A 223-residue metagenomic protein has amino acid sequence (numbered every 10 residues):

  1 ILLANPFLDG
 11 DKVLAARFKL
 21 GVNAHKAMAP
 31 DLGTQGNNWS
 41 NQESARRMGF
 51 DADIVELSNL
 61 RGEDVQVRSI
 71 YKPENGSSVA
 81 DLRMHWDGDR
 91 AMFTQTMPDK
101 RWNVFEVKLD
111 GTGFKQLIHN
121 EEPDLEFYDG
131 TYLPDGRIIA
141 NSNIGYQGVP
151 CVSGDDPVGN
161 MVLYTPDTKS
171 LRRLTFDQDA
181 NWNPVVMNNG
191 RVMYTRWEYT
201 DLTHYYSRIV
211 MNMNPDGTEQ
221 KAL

Functional and structural regions predicted by a protein language model:
I1-A45, F50-S69: Long amphipathic alpha-helical scaffold segments
L8-D9, W86-D87, L133-D135, M187-N189: Residue-level detector of Asp-centered blade-edge/turn motifs that repeat once per structural unit in beta-propeller
D9, F50, S78-A80, D87 (+5 more regions): Beta-rich catalytic cores
V13, A91, I138-I139, V192: Hydrophobic beta-strand positions that form the internal "hydrophobic ladder" of WD40/Gbeta-like beta-propeller blades
F18-G49, T96, R101, A140-P157 (+1 more regions): Short, conserved, GDST-rich strand-edge loop motifs in beta-rich repeat architectures
A52-S58, F105-D110, D155-T168, S207-T218: Beta-propeller blade signature
R61-S77, K108-E126, Y164-D179, N214-L223: Multi-bladed beta-propeller domains
